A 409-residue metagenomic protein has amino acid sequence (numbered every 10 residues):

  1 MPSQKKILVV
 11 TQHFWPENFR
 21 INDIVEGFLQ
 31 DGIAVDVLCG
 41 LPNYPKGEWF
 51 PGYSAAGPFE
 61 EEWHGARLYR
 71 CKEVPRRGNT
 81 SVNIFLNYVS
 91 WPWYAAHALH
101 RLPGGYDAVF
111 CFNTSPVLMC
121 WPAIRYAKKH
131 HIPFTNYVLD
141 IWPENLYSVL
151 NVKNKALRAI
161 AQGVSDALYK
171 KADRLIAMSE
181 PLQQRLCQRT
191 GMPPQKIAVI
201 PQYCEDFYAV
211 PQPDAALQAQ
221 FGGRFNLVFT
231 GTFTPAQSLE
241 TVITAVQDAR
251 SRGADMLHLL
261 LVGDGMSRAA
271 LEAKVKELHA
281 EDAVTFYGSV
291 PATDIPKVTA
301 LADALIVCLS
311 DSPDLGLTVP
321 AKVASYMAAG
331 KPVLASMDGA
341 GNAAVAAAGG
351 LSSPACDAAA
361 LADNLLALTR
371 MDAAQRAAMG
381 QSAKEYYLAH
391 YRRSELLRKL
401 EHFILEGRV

Functional and structural regions predicted by a protein language model:
M1-E62: N-terminal subdomain of nucleotide-sugar transferases
L41, P181, I200-Y203: Carbohydrate-associated surface elements
L118, R125-K129, K155-L175: Membrane-proximal helix-turn-helix segments that form the acceptor-binding/catalytic region of lipid-linked
Q218-Q247: Conserved donor-binding/catalytic core segment of Leloir-type glycosyltransferases
Q237, P291-V298, L305-M327, L334-A344: Nucleotide-sugar-dependent
V262, A269-P296: Nucleotide-activated donor-binding/catalytic signature segment of Leloir-type glycosyltransferases, i.e., the conserved
A347, L351-A359, A367-A373: Conserved acidic donor-binding segment of nucleotide-sugar-dependent glycosyltransferases
A374-A389: A short, well-ordered alpha-helix in the C-terminal region of glycosyltransferases
